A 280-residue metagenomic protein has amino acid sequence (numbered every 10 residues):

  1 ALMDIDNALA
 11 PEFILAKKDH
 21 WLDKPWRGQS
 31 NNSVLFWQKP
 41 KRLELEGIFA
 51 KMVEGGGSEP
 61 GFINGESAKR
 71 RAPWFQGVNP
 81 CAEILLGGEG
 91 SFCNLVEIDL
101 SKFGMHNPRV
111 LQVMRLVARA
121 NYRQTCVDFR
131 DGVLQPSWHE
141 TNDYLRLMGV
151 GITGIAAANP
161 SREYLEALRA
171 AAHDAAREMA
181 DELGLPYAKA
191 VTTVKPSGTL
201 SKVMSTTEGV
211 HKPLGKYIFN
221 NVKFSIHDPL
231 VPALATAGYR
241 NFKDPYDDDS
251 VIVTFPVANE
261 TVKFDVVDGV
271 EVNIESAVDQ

Functional and structural regions predicted by a protein language model:
A1-P73, G149-D174: Conserved, charged catalytic cores of large soluble enzymes
L43-E44, G132-W138, D181-L185: Short, hydrophobic/aliphatic alpha-helical segments
F49, E140-N142, K189: Hydrophobic alpha-helical context, especially transmembrane and signal-peptide helices
M52-V53, G61-L134, Y144, D181 (+2 more regions): Catalytic alpha/beta core of large soluble enzyme barrels
R119-E166: Helical catalytic core of nucleic-acid polymerases
A172-T199, S205: Flexible, glycine/threonine-enriched loop-and-boundary segments that flank and lead into catalytic domains of large
